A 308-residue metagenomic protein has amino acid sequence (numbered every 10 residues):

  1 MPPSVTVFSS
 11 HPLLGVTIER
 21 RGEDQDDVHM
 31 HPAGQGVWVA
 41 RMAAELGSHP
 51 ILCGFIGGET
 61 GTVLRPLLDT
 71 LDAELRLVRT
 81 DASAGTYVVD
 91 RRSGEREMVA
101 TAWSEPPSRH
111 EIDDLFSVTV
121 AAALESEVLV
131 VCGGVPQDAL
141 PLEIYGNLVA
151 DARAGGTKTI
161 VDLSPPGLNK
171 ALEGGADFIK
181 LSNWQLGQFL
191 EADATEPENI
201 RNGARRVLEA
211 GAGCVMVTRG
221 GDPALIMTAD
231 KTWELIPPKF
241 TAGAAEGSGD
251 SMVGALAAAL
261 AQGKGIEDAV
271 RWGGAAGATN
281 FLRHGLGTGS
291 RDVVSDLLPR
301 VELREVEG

Functional and structural regions predicted by a protein language model:
M1-G22: Positively charged, low-complexity intrinsically disordered leader regions
E19-V39: Short catalytic helix/loop segments, enriched in acidic residues and glycine and frequently bearing histidine
G22, D26, E45-V128, D296-G308: Conserved N-terminal subdomain of the carbohydrate kinase-like
A40-H49, A258-G263: Alpha-helix C-terminal capping segments
R41, T86-D90, P223-I226: Short beta-strand scaffold segments in enzyme catalytic cores
V99-A100, S126-G134, D162, K180-N183: Short beta-strands and strand-loop turn motifs
E143-T232: Conserved phosphate/ATP/ADP-binding segment of small-molecule kinases
N169, P197-G308: Conserved phosphate-binding/catalytic region of the ribokinase-like
